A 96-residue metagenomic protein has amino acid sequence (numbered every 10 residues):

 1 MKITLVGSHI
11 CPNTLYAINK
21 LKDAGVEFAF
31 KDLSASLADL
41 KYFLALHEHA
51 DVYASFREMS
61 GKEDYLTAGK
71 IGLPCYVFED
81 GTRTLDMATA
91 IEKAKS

Functional and structural regions predicted by a protein language model:
M1-L33: Local sequence-structure signature of Cys/Sec-based thiol-disulfide redox active-site neighborhoods
C11, L37, T84: Loop/helix-junction capping segments adjacent to catalytic residues or to phosphate/diphosphate-binding pockets
L15, L40, D86-A88: Short glycine-/acidic-enriched loop or helix-start segments at secondary-structure transitions that form or flank
I18-L21, A45, A90-E92: Short, glycine/charged-enriched secondary-structure capping and boundary segments
E27-Y53: Thiol-based oxidoreductase modules, predominantly thioredoxin-like and allied folds used for disulfide exchange
V52-V77: Structural micro-motif
V77-S96: Non-catalytic, surface beta->alpha helical segment in thiol-disulfide oxidoreductase systems
